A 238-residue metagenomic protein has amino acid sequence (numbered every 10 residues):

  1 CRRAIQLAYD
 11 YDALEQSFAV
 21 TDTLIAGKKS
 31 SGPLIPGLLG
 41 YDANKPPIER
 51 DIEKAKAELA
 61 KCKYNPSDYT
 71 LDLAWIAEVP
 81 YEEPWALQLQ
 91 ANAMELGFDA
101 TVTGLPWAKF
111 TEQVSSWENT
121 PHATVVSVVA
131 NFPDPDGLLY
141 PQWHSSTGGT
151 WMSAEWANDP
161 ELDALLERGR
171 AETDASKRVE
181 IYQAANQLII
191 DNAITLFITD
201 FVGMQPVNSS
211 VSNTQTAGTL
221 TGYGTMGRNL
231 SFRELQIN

Functional and structural regions predicted by a protein language model:
R3, I194-L196: Residue-level detector of short, conserved catalytic/binding motifs and their immediate flanks
R3, L7, D12, Q16 (+9 more regions): Solvent-exposed, polar/charged alpha-helical surfaces in well-ordered, non-transmembrane soluble domains, broadly
Y9, I25-K61, A77-P84: Structural transition elements
A13-D42, R170-A193: Ligand-binding clefts/hinges and TM-proximal coupling segments of bilobed small-molecule sensing domains
A13-F18, A108-H144, I189-N192: Pocket-flanking alpha-helical
G27, A60-A130, A154, A175 (+1 more regions): Ligand/substrate-recognition segments at binding pockets and active sites
P36-K54, K63-Y69, S115-N119, Y140-A171 (+1 more regions): Short, solvent-exposed loop/beta-turn-alpha elements that line the ligand-binding surface or hinge of extracytoplasmic
A100-V102, P160, A164, L196: Acidic/polar-rich alpha-helix caps and helix-coil junctions
